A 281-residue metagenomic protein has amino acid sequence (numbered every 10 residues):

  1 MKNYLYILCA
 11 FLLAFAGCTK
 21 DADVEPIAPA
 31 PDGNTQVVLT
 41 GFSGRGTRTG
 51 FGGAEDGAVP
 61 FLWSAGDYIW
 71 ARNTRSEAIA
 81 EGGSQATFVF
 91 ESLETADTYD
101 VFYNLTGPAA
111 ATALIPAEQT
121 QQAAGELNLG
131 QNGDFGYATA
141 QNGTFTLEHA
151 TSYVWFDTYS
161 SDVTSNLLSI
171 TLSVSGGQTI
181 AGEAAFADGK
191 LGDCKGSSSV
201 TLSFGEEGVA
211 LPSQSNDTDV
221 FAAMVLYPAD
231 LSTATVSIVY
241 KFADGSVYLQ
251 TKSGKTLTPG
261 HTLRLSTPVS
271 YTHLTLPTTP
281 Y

Functional and structural regions predicted by a protein language model:
K2-L5, C18-L274: Sec-type signal peptide cleavage vicinity
I7-A14: Bacterial N-terminal signal peptides
H273-Y281: Single conserved hydrophobic/aromatic residue that forms the stacking wall/gate of nucleotide- or nucleobase-binding
